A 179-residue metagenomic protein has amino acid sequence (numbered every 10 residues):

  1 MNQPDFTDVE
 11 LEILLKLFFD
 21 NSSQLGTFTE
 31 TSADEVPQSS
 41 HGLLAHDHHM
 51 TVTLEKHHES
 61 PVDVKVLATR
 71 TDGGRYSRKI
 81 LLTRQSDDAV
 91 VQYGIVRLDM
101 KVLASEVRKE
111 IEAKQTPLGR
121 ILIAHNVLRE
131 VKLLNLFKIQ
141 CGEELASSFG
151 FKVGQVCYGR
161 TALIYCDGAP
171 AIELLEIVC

Functional and structural regions predicted by a protein language model:
M1-S77, L81-Y158, Y165-V178: N-terminal domain-onset segments
